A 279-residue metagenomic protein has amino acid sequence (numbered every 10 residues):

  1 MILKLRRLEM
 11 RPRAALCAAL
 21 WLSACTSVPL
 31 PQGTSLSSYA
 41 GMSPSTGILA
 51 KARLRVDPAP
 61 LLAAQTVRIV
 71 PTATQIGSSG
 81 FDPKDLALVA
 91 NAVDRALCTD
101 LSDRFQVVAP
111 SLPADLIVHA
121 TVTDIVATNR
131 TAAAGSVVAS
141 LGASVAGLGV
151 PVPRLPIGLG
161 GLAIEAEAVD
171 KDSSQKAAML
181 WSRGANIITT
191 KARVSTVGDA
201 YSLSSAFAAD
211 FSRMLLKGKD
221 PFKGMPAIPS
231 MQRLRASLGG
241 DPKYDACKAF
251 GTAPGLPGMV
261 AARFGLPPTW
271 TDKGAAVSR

Functional and structural regions predicted by a protein language model:
I2-L16: Bacterial N-terminal signal peptides that target proteins for export
W21-A24: C-terminal motif of bacterial Sec signal peptides marking the signal peptidase cleavage site
T26-N91, G218-R279: A structural "domain/chain start" motif
I76-L88, F105-V107, V152-P153, T190-V197: Second-shell loop/turn segments in exported
D103, S111-D172, A246-R279: Surface-exposed short loop/turn segments
D103-D115, G218-P226: Surface-exposed patches in mature extracellular/periplasmic domains of secreted proteins
G147-A163, V169-M214: Short secondary-structure boundary motifs at beta->alpha junctions and helix caps
